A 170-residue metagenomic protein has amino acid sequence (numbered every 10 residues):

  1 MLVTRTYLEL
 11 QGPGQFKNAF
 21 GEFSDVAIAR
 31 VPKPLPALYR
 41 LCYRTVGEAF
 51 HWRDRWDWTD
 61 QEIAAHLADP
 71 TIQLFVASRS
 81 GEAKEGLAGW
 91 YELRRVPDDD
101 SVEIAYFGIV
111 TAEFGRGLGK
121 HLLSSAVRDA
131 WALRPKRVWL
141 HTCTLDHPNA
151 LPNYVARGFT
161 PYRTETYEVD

Functional and structural regions predicted by a protein language model:
M1-A27, P32: Acyl-donor-binding surface of acyltransferase catalytic domains
V3-L8, H141, T160-D170: Conserved catalytic-core motifs of GNAT/GCN5-like acyltransferases
F20-R55: Short amphipathic alpha-helix that is part of the acyltransferase structural core
W58, L67-L74, S78-S101, A105-T111: A conserved beta-strand-loop-helix scaffold within acyl/acetyltransferase catalytic domains
E113, G117-S125: Conserved acetyl-CoA pyrophosphate-binding loop and the N-cap/start of the following alpha-helix in GNAT-like
F114, L140-A150, Y167-D170: Conserved beta-strand-loop-alpha-helix junction that forms the acyl-donor binding cleft
A130-T142: Conserved GNAT acetyl-CoA-binding A-motif
L145-R163: Conserved active-site alpha-helix within GNAT-family acetyltransferase domains
